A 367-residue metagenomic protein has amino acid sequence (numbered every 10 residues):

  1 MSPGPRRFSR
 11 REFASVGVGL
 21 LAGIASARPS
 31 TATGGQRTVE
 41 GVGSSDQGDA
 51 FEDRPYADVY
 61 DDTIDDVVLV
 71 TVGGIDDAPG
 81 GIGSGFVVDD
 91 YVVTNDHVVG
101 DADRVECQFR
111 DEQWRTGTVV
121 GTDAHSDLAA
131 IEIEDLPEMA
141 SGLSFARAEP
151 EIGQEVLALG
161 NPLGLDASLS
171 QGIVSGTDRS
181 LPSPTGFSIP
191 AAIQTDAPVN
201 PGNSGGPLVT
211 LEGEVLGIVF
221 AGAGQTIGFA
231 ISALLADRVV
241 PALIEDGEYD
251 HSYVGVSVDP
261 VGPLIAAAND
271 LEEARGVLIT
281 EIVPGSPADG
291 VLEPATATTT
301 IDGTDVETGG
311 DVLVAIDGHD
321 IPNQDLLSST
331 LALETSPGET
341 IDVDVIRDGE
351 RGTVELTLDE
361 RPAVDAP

Functional and structural regions predicted by a protein language model:
M1-L21: N-terminal secretory signal peptides and thylakoid transit peptides that target proteins across membranes
G19, V67, A78-G80, V87-G160 (+5 more regions): Conserved active-site neighborhood of the chymotrypsin/trypsin-like protease fold
T31-S84, N95, R104, P241: N-terminal activation segment of mature serine protease catalytic domains
A50-A57, T71-Y91, Q113-T118, L169 (+2 more regions): A conserved glycine-rich beta-strand in the N-terminal activation segment of trypsin-fold
D62, D76-P79, T122-S126, P137 (+6 more regions): Gly/Ser-enriched beta-turn/beta-hairpin loop segments
F86, P198-I218, P287-P294: Catalytic nucleophile loop of clan PA
L143, Q154-F187, G224-G228: Flexible, gly/ser-rich surface segments that form the specificity/activation loops bordering the active-site cleft
P198, E248-A315, H319-L326, E350-T357: PDZ/PDZ-like groove recognition
